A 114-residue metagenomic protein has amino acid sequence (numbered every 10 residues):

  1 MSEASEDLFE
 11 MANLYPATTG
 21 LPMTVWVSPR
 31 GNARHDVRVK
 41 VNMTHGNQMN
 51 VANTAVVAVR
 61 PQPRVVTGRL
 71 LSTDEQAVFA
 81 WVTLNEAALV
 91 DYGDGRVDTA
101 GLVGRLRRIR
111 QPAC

Functional and structural regions predicted by a protein language model:
M1-E3, Y15-A17, T54, A58 (+3 more regions): Alpha-helical context
M1-V37, V41: Short, charged/polar N-terminal "headpieces" of proteins
S5-M11, Q62, V103-L106: Intrinsically disordered, low-complexity regions
P16, P22, P61-P63, P112: Proline-rich intrinsically disordered, low-complexity coils
T24-Q76: A short, structured beta-strand/loop element
T67, L71-C114: Short, compact, well-ordered microdomains
